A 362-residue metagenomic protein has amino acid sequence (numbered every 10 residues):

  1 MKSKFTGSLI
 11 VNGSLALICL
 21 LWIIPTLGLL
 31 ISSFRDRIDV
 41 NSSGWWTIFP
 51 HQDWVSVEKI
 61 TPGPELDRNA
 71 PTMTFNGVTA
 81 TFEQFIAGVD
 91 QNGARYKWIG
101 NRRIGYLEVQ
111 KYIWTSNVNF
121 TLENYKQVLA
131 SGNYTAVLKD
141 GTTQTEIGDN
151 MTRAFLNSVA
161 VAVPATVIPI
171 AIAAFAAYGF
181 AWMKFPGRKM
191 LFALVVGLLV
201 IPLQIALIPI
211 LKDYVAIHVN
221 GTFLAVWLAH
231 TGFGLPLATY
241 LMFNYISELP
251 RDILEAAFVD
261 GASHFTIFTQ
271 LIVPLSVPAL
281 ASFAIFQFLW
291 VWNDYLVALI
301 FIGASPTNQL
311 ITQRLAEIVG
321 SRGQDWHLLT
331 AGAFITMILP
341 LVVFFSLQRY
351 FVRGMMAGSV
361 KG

Functional and structural regions predicted by a protein language model:
K2-G362: A structural signal for multi-pass alpha-helical bundles of membrane permease subunits that mediate small-molecule
